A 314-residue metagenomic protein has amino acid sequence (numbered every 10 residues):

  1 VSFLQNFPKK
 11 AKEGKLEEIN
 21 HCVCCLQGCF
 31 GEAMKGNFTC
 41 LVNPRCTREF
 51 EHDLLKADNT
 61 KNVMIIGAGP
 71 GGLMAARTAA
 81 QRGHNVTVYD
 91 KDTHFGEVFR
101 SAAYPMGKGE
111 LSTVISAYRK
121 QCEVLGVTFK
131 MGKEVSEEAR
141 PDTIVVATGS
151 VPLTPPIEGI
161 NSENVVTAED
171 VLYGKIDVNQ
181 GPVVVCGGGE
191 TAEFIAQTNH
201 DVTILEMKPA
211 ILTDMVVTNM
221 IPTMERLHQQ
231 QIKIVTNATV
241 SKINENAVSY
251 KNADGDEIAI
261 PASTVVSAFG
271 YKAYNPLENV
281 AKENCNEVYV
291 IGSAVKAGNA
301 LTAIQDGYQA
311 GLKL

Functional and structural regions predicted by a protein language model:
V1-E13, Y118-G132: Repeat-solenoid scaffold signature
V1-I66, P70, A75-Q81, N85-V86 (+3 more regions): Flavin-dependent oxidoreductase catalytic cores
E13-E17, Y104-K108, E163, M220-T223 (+1 more regions): Short, hinge-like loop/turn segments at secondary-structure boundaries
T60-K91, F95, K130-E138, A147-I157 (+4 more regions): Rossmann-like dinucleotide/flavin-binding elements
V88-T128, T191-A238: Rossmann-like dinucleotide-binding cores of NAD(P)H-dependent redox enzymes
C122, P141-D142, A262-S263: Local beta-strand N-terminus motif with an aromatic residue
N244-V248: Short, hydrophobic/aromatic-rich segments at coil-to-beta transitions
